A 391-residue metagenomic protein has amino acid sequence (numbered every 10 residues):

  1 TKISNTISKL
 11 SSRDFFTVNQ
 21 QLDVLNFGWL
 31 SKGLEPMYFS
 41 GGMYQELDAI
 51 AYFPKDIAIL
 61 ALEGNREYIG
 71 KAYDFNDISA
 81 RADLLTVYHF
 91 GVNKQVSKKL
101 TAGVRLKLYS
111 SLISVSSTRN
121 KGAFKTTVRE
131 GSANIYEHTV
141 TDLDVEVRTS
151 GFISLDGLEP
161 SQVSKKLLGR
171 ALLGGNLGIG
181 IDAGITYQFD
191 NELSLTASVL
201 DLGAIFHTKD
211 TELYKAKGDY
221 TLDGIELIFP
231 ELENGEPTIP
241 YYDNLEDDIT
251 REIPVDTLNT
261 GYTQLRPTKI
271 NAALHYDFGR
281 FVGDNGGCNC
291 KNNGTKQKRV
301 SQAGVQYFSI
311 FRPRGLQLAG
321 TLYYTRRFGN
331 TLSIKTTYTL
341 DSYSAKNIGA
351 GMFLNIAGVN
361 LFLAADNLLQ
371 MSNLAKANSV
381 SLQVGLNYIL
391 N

Functional and structural regions predicted by a protein language model:
T1-N391: Subset of outer-membrane beta-barrel
